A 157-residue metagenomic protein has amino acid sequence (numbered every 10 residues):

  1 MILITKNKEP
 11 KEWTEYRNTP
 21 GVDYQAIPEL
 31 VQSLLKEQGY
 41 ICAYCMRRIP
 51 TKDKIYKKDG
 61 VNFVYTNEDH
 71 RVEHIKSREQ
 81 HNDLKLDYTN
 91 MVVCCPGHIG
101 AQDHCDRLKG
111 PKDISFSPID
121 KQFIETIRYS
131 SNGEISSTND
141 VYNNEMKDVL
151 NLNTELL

Functional and structural regions predicted by a protein language model:
M1-Y40, I49-V72, K76-L157: Replace "small metal-dependent catalytic modules" with "small catalytic or cofactor-binding modules
A43-Y44: Short, contiguous, helix-prone interaction/anchoring segments in small proteins
